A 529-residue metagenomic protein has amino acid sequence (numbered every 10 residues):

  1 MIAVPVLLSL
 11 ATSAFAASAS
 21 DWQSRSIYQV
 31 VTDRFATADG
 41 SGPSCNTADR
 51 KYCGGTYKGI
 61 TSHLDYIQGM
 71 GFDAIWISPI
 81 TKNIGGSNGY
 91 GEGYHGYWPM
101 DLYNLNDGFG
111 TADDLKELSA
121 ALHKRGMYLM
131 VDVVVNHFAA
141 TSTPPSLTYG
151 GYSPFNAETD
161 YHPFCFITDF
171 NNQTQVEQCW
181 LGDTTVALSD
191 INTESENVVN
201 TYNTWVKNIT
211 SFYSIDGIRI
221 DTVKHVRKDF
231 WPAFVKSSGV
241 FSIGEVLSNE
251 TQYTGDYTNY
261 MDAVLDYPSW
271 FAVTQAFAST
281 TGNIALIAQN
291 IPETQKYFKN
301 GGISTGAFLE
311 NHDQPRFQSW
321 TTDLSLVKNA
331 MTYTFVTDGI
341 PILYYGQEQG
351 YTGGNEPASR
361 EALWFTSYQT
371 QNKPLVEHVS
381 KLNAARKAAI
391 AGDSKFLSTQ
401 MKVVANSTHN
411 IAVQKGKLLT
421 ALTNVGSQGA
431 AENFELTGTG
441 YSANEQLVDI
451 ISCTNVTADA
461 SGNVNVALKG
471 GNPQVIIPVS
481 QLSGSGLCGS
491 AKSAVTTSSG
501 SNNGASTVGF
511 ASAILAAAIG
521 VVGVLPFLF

Functional and structural regions predicted by a protein language model:
M1-L8: Sec-dependent signal peptide recognition, specifically the positively charged N-region followed immediately by
L8-A19, V522-F529: N-terminal signal peptide
A19-S26, V31-Y213, K228-T254, T274-Q275: Substrate-binding/active-site clefts of carbohydrate-active enzymes
V31, I77, T222, Y345-Q347: A secondary-structure boundary/capping signal
S119, H123, H137, S146 (+4 more regions): Active-site-proximal helices and loops of the catalytic beta/alpha 8
S490-S506, L528-F529: Low-complexity, Pro/Ser/Thr-rich intrinsically disordered segments of extracellular/cell-surface proteins
G504-F529: Cleavable C-terminal sorting propeptides in eukaryotic secreted/cell-surface proteins
